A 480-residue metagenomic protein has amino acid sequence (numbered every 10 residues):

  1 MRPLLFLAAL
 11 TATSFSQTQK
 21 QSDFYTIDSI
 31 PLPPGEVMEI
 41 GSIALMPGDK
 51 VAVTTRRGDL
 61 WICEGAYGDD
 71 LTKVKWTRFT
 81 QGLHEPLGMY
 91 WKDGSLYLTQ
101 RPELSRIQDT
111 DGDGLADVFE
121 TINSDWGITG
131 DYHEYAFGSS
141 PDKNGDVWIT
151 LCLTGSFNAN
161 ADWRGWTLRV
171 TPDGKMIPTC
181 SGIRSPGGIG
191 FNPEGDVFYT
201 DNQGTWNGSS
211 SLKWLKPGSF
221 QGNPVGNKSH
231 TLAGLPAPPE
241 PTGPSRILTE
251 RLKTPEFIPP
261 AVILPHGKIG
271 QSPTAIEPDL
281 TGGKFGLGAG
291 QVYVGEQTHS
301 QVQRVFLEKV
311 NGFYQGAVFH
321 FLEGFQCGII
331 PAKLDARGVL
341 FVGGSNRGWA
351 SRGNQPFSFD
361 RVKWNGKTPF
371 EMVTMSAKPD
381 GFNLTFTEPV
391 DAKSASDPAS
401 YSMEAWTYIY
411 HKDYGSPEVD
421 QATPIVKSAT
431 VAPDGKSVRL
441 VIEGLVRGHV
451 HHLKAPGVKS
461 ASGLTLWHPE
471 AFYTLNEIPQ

Functional and structural regions predicted by a protein language model:
M1-L7: Sec-dependent signal peptide recognition, specifically the positively charged N-region followed immediately by
L7-S16: Hydrophobic h-region of N-terminal signal peptides that target proteins for export in Gram-negative bacteria
Q17-P369, V373-G381: Beta-propeller domains with acidic blade repeats across secreted/periplasmic ectodomains and cytosolic WD/CNH propellers
D380-L384, V438: Structural beta-strand segments of beta-rich domains
L384-S428, L453-S460, P469-Y473: Short, surface-exposed alpha-helix to beta-strand junction/turn motifs within ectodomains of secreted and cell-envelope
T430-D434: Blade-terminus and WD-like Trp-Asp/Gly-His loop motifs, strongest in beta-propeller folds
R439-E443: Exposed aromatic-hydrophobic patches
G444-G448: Surface-exposed, short loops/turns at beta-strand junctions within beta-sandwich domains
